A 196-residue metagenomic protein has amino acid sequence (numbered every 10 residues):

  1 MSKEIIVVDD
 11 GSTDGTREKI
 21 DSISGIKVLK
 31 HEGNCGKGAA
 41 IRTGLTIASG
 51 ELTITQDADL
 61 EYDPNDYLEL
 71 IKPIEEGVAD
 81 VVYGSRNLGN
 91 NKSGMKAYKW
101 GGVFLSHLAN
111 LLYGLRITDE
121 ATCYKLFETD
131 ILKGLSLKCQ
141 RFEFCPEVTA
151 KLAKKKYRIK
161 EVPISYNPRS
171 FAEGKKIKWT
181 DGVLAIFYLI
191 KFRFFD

Functional and structural regions predicted by a protein language model:
M1, I23-S24: Short, structured coil segments at secondary-structure junctions
M1-S12, L29-H31: Short beta-strand/loop segment that forms part of the nucleotide-sugar
S2, G77-V78, K156: Glycine-centered short loops/turns at secondary-structure junctions
D9-R17, L60: A conserved acidic beta->alpha catalytic loop
K27, H31-I47, L52, P64-F142 (+1 more regions): Acceptor/aglycone-binding surface of glycosyltransferases and processive sugar-polymer synthases
R116, K138-Q140, T149-N167: Catalytic donor-sugar/metal-binding loop of nucleotide-sugar-dependent glycosyltransferases
A185-D196: C-terminal, non-catalytic tails of nucleotide-sugar-dependent glycosyltransferases
